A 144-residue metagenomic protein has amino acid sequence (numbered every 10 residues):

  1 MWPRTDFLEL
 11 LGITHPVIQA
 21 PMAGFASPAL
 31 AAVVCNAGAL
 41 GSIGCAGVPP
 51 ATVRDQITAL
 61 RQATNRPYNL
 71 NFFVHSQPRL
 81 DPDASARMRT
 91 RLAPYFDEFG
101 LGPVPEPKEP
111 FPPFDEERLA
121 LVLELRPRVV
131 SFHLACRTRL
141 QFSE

Functional and structural regions predicted by a protein language model:
M1-E144: Active-site entrance/lid segments in N-terminal catalytic domains of soluble metabolic enzymes
